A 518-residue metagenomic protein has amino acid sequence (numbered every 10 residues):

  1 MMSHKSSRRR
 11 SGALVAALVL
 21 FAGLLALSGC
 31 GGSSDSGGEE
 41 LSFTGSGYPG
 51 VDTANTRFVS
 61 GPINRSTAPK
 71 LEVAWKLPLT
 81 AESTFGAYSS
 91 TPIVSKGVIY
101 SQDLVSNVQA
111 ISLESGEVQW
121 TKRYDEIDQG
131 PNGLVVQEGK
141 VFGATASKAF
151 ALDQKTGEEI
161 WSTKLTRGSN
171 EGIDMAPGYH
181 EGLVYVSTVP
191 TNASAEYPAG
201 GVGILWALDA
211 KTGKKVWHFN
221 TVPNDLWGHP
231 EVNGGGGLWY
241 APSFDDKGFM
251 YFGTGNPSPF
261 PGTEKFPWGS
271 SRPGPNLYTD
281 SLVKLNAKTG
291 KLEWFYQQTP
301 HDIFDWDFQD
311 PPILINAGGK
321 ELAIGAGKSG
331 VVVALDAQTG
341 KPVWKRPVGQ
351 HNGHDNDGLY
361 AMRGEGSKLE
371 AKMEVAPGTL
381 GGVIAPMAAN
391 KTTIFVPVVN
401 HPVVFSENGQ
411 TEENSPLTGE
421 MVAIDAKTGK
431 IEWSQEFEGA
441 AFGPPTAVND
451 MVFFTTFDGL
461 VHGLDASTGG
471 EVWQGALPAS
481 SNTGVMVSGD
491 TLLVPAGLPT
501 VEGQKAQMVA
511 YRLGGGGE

Functional and structural regions predicted by a protein language model:
A26-G29: C-terminal motif of bacterial Sec signal peptides marking the signal peptidase cleavage site
G31-S33: Bacterial signal peptide processing site
G37-A74, Q410-T411, P416-L417: Blade/loop signatures of beta-propeller domains
L41-T53, T84-N107, E126-A149, G172-P198 (+9 more regions): Repeat-blade elements of multi-bladed beta-propeller folds
E72-A74, E117-T121, E158-S162, V216-H218 (+4 more regions): A structural motif specific to WD40 beta-propellers
K76-S83, Y124-I127, K164-G168, V216-N233 (+2 more regions): Surface-exposed loop and turn segments in beta-propeller and other repeat-based domains that flank or scaffold
G201-K214, S270-G290, D336, G340 (+2 more regions): Beta-propeller blade signature
D302-I303, Q350-H354, A361-E370, E436-G443 (+1 more regions): Conserved blade-ending motifs and adjacent loop-strand segments that build the rim/top face of beta-propeller domains
